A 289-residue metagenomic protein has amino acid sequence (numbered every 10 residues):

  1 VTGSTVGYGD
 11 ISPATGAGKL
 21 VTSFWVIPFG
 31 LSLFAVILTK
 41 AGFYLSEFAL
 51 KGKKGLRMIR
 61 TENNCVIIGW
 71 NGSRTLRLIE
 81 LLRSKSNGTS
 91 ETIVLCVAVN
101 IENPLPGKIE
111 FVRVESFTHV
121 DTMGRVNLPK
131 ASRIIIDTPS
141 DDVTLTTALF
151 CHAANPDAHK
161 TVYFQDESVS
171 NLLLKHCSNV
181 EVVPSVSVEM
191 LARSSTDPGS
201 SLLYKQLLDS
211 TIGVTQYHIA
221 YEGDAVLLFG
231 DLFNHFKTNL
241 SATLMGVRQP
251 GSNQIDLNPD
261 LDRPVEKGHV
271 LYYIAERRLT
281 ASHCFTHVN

Functional and structural regions predicted by a protein language model:
T2-V6, D10-T22, I27-N289: Cytosolic regulatory regions of ion transport systems
